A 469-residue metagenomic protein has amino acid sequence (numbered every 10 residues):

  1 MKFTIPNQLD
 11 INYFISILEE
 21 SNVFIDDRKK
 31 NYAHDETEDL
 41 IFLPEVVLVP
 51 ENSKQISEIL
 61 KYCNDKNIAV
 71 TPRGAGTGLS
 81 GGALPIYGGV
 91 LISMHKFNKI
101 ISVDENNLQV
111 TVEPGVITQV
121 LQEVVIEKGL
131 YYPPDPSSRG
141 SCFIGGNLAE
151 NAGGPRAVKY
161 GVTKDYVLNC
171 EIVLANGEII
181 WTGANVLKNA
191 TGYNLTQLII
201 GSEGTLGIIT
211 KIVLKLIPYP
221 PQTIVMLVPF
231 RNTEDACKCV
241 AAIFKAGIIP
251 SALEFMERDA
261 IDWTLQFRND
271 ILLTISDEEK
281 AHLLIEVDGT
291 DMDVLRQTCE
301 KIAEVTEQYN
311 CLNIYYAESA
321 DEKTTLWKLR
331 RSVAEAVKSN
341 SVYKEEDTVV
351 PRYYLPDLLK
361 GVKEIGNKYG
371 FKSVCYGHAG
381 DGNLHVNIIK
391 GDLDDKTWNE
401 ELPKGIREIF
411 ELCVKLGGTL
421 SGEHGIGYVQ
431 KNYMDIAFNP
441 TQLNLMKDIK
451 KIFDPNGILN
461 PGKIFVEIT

Functional and structural regions predicted by a protein language model:
M1-E36, K66-I68, V305-E322, K415-L420 (+1 more regions): N-terminal accessory segments
M1-K61, G78-L108, A260-L272, A320-D347 (+2 more regions): N-terminal flexible segment immediately upstream of the FAD-binding catalytic core in FAD-dependent oxidoreductases
F14, C63, G115, G177 (+3 more regions): Residue-level signal for inorganic ion chemistry
F24-H34, P218, L227-P229, C237-G405 (+2 more regions): C-terminal substrate-recognition/cap domain of FAD-linked oxidoreductases
R28, G74-T77, F97, S137 (+2 more regions): Short, ordered loop/turn segments at secondary-structure junctions
C63, G204, D454: Conserved, mostly hydrophobic/aromatic
K99-M256, L459: FAD-binding subdomain of flavoenzyme oxidoreductases
E178, K431-T469: Activity-critical C-terminal alpha-helical subdomain
